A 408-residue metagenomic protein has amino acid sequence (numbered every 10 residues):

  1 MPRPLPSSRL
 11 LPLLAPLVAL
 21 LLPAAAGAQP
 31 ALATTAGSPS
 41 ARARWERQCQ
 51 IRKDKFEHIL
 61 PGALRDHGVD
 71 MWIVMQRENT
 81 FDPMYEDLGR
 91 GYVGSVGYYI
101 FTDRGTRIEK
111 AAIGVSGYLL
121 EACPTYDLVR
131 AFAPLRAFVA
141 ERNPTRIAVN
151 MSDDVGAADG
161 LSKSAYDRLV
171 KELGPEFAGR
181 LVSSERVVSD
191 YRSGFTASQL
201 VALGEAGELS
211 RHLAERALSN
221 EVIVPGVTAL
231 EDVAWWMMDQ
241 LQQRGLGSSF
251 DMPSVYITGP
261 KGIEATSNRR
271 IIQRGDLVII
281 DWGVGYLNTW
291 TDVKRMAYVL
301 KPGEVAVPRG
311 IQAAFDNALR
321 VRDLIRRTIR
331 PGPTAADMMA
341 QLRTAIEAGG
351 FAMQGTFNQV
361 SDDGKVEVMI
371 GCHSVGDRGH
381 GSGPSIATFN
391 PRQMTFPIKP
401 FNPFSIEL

Functional and structural regions predicted by a protein language model:
M1-A15: Bacterial N-terminal signal peptides that target proteins for export
S7-S8, A25-G27: Short glycine-rich, low-complexity segments
P12-A24: Bacterial N-terminal signal peptides
Q29-L408: Active-site neighborhoods and metal-handling regions in enzymes and metal-associated proteins
